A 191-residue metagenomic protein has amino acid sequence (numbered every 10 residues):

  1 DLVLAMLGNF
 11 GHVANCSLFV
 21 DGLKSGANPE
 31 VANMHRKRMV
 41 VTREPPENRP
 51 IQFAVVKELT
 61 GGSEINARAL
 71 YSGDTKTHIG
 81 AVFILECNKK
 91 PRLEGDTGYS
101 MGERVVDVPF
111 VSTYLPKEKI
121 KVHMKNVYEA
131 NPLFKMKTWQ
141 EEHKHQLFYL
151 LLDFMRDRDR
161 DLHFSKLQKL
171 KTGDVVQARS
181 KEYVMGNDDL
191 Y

Functional and structural regions predicted by a protein language model:
D1-Y191: Feature primarily recognizes SF3-like P-loop helicase cores of small DNA viruses
